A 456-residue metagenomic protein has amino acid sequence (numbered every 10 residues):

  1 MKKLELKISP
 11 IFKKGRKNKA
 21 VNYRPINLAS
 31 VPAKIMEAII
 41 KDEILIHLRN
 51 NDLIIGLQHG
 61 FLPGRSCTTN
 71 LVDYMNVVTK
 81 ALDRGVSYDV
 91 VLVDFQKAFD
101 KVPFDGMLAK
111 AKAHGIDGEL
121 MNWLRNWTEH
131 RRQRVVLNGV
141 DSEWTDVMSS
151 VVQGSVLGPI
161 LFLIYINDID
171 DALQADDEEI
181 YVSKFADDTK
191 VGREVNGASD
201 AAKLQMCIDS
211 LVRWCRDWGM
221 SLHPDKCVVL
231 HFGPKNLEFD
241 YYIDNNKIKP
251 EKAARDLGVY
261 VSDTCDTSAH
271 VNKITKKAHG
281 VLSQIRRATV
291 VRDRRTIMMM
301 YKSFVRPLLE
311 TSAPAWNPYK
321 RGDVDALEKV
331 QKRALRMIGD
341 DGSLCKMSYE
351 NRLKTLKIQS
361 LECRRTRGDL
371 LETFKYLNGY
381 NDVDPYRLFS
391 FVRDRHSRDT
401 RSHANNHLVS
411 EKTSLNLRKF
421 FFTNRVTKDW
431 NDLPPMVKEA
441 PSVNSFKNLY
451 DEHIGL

Functional and structural regions predicted by a protein language model:
M1, R24, I40, D94 (+13 more regions): Short, conserved catalytic/metal-binding micro-motifs enriched in Asp/Glu and His
M1-V152: Conserved pre-catalytic core of RNA-dependent polymerases
E5-I8, R24, Q58-G60, Y88-A98 (+7 more regions): Catalytic palm active-site di-aspartate
I40-Q58, P159-G192: Active-site palm subdomain of RNA-directed nucleic acid polymerases
A98-H114, T189-R213: Catalytic palm subdomain of template-directed nucleic-acid polymerases, centered on the conserved carboxylate motif
M206, S221-A253: Short, conserved micro-motifs composed of acidic
N246-P314: Basic, alpha-helical interaction scaffolds
G322-L456: Short linear motifs embedded in intrinsically disordered, charge-biased segments
